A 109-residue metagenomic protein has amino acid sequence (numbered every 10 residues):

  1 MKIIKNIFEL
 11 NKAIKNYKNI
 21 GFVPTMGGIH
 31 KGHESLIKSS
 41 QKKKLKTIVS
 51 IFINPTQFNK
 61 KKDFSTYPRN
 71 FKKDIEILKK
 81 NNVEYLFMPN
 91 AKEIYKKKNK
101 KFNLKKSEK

Functional and structural regions predicted by a protein language model:
M1-K109: Nucleotidyltransferase catalytic core that binds NTPs
